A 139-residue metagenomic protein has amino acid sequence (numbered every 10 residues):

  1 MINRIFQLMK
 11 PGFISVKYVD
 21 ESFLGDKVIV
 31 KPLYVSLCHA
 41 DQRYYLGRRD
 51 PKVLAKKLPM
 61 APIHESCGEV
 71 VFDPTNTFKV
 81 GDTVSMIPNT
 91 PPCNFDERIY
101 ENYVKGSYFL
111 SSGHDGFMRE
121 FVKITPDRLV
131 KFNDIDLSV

Functional and structural regions predicted by a protein language model:
M1-F6, V28: Short structural boundary motif marking the start of a folded domain
I2, L24, V80, F117-M118 (+1 more regions): A generic structural signal for well-ordered coil/turn residues at beta-strand boundaries that shape enzyme active-site
R4-F6, V71, V122, V130: Conserved hydrophobic/aromatic positions in well-ordered beta-strands
I5-I14: Extracellular beta-rich ligand/substrate-recognition surface
D20-V35, R49-N94, N133-I135: Glycine-rich beta-strand-centered segment in the early N-terminal region that forms part of a ligand/cofactor-binding
A40-L46, F95: Cytochrome P450 core scaffold surrounding the K-helix E-X-X-R motif and the conserved "meander" helix-loop region
G47-V53, N102-K105: Short glycine/proline- and charge-enriched loop/turn segments that cap or connect secondary-structure elements
T90-V139: NAD(P)H dinucleotide-binding glycine-rich loop of Rossmann-like/cofactor-binding domains, especially the beta1-alpha1
